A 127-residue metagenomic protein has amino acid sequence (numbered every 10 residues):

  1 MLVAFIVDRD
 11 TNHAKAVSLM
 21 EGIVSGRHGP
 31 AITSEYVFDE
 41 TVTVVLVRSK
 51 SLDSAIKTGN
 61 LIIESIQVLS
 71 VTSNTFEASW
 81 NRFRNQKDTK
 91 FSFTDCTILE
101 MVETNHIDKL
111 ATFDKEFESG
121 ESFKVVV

Functional and structural regions predicted by a protein language model:
M1-T33, V47-K57: Short, well-structured N-terminal submotif of metal-dependent ribonuclease cores
L2, F38, F117-E118: A generic structural signal for short hydrophobic patches within well-formed alpha-helices
I32-T33, F91-S92, D114, V127: Histidine- and aromatic-rich ligand-binding microenvironments
S34-E40: Short, conserved active-site loops that position catalytic residues or coordinate cofactors/metal ions across diverse
T43-S70: Helix-adjacent hinge/juxtasegments
V68-K109: Active-site neighborhoods of divalent-metal-dependent phosphate/nucleic-acid chemistry enzymes
L99-E100, T104-V127: Acidic, PIN/NYN-like endoribonuclease modules and their adjacent C-terminal/linker elements
